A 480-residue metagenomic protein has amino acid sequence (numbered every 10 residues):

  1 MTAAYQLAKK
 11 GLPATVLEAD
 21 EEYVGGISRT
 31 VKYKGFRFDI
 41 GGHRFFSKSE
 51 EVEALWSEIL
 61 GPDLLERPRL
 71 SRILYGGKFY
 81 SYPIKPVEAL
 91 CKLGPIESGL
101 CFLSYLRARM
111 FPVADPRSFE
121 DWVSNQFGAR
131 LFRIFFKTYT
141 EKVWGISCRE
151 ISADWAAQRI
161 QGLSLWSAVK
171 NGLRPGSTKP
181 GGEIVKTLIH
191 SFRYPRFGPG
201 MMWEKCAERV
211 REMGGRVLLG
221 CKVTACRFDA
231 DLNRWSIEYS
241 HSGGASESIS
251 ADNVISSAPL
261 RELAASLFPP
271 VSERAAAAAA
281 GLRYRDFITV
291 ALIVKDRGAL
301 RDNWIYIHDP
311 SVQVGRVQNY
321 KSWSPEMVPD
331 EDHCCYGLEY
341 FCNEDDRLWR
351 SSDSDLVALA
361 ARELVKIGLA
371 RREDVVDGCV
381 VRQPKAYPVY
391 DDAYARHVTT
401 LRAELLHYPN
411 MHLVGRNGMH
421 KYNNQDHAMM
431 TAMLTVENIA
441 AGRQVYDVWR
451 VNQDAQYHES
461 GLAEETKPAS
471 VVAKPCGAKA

Functional and structural regions predicted by a protein language model:
T2-L12, M213: A short, Lys/Arg-enriched amphipathic alpha-helix followed by its capping loop at the start of a domain
A8-K32: Glycine-rich FAD pyrophosphate-binding loop
K9, H241, E247-N253, S257-M430 (+2 more regions): C-terminal segments that line or cap access tunnels to active or ligand-binding sites in enzymes and enzyme-associated
V31, I73, V217: Short aromatic-centered micro-motifs
K34-F111: Dinucleotide-binding Rossmann-like beta1-alpha1 core, especially the glycine-rich loop that anchors the ADP
L100-R227, L232-W235, H241, S250: Active-site/ligand-binding neighborhood in enzyme catalytic cores
Y457-A480: Acidic, Ser/Thr-rich low-complexity intrinsically disordered segments
